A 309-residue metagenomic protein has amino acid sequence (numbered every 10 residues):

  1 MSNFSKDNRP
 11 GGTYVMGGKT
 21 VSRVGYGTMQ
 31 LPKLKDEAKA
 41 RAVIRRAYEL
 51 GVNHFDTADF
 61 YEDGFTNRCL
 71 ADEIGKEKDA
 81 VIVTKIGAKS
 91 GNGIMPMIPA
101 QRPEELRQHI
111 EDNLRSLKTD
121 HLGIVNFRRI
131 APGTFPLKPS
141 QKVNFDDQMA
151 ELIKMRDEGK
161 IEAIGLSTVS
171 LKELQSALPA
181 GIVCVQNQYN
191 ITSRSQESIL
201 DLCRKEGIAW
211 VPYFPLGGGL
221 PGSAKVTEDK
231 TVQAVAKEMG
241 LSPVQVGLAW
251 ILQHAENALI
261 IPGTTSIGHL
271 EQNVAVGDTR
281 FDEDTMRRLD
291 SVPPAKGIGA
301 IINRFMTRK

Functional and structural regions predicted by a protein language model:
M1-T84, E151, G219: N-terminal binding-site loop/beta-alpha segment at the start of enzyme catalytic domains that lines or forms
F4, N8, I130-K309: Beta/alpha (TIM)-barrel catalytic core signal, keyed to glycine-rich beta->alpha loops juxtaposed to Asp/Glu that bind
V21, V52, T119-L122, I161 (+1 more regions): A structural motif
G27, A58-Y61, V125-R128, S167 (+1 more regions): Conserved residues at the C-terminal ends of beta-strands
G27-A38, N92-E104, P136-Q141: Active-site mouth loops of central-metabolism enzymes
K35-A47, Q101-L117, S170-Q175: Short, acidic/polar
E77-Q101, F127-R128: Structural motif corresponding to the early beta-alpha repeats
L114-L137: Active-site groove signature of glycoside hydrolases
